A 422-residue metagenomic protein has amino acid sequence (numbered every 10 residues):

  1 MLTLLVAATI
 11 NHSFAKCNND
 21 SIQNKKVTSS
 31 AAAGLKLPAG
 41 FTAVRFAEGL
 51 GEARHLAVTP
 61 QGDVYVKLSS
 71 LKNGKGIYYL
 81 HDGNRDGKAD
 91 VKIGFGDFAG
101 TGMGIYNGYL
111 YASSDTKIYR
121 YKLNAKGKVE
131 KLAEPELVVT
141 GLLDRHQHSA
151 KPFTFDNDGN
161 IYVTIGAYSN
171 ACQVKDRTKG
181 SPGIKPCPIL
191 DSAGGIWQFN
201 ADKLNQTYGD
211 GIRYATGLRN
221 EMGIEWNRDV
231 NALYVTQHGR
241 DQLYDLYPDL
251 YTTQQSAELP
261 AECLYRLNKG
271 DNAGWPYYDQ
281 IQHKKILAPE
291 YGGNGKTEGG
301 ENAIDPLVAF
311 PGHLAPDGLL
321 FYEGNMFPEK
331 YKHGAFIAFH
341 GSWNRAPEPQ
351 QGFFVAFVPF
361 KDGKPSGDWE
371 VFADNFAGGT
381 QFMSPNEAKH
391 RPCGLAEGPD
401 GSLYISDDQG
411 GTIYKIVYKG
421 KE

Functional and structural regions predicted by a protein language model:
C17-L37, A150, A167-G209, G217-N220 (+3 more regions): Beta-propeller domain segments
F46-L50, I93-F98, V138-R145, I212-G217 (+3 more regions): Surface loop/turn motifs at the tips and blade-to-blade linkers of beta-strand repeat domains
V58-G62, I105-N107, F155-D158, E225-V230 (+2 more regions): Residue-level detector of Asp-centered blade-edge/turn motifs that repeat once per structural unit in beta-propeller
D63-K67, Y109-A112, Y119, N160-T164 (+4 more regions): Conserved beta-propeller blade signature
Y65-K88, G363: Beta-propeller domains
S69-L71, D115-K117, L123, G166-Y168 (+4 more regions): Short loop/turn segments immediately following the C-termini of beta-strands
V91-G94, G100-T101, Y106, T116-D156 (+1 more regions): Asp-box/WD-like beta-propeller blade repeats and closely related beta-sheet repeat scaffolds
A396-E422: Blade-level signature of beta-propeller repeat domains, shared across WD40, Kelch, NHL, RCC1 and BNR/Asp-box propellers
